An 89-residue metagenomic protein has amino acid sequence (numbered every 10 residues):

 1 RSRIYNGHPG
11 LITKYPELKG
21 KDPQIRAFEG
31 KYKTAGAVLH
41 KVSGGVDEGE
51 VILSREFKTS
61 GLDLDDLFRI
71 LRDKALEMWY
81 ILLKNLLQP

Functional and structural regions predicted by a protein language model:
R1-P89: Donor/substrate-binding cores of folate-linked one-carbon enzymes
